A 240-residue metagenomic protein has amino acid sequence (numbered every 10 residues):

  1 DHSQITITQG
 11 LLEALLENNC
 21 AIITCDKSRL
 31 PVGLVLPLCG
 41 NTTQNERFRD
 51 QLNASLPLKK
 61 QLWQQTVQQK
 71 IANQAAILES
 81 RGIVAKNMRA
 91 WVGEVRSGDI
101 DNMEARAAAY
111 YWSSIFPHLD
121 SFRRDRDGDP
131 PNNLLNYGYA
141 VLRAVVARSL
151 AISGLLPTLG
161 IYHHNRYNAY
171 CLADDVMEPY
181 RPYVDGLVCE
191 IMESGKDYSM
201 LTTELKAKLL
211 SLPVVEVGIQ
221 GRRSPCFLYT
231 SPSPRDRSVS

Functional and structural regions predicted by a protein language model:
H2-A76: A surface-exposed, charged beta-strand/loop segment in the N-terminal or early-internal portion of soluble proteins
A54-G128, L134, G138: Internal, conserved structured core segments that host functional sites
L134-L156: Conserved mixed alpha/beta catalytic, RNA-binding, or beta-rich assembly cores of soluble enzyme, regulatory
H163-L172: Small-residue-rich helix-loop
R166, G186-S211: Accessory, usually C-terminal, subdomains that scaffold auxiliary metal cofactors
A173-P179, L187-V188: Extended, well-ordered alpha-helical scaffold/bundle regions in very large, multi-domain proteins
Y229-D236: Conserved small/polar residues in nucleotide/adenosyl-binding loops
